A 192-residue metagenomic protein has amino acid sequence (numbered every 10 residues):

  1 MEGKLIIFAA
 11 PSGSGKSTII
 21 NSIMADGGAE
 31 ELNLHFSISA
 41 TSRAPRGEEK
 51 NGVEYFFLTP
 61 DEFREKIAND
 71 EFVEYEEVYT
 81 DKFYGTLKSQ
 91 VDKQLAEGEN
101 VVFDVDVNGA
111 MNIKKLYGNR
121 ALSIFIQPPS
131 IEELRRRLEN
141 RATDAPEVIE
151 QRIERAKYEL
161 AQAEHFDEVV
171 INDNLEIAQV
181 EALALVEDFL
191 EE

Functional and structural regions predicted by a protein language model:
F8: Hydrophobic anchor at the beta1->P-loop junction of P-loop NTPases
P11-S12: The conserved Walker
S17: Walker A/P-loop
A25-F36: Post-Walker A helix-loop "phosphate-sensing" segment adjacent to the P-loop in P-loop NTPases
S39-V101: ATP-dependent small-molecule kinase phosphotransfer cores that center on conserved nucleotide phosphate-binding segments
R64-E71, G85-A142, V186: ATP-dependent NMP and nucleoside kinases share a basic, alpha-helical "lid"
R136, N140-D144, Y158-E192: NTP-dependent small-molecule kinase module
